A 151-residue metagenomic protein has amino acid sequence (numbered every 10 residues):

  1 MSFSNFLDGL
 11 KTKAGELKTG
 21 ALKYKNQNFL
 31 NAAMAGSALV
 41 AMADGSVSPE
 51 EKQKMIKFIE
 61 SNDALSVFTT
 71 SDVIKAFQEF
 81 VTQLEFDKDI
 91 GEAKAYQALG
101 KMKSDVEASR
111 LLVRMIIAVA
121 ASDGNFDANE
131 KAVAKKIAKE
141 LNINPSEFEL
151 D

Functional and structural regions predicted by a protein language model:
M1-L39, S46-D151: Small-residue-enriched hydrophobic alpha-helices in membranes
